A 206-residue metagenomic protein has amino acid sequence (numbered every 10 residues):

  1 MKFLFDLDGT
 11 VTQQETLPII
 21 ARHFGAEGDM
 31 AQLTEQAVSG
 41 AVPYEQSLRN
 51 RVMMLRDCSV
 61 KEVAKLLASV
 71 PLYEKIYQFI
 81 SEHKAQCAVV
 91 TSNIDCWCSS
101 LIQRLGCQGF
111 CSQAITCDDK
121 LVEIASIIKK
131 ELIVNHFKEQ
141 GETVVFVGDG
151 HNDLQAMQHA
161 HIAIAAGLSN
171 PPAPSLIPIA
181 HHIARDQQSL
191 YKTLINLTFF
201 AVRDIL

Functional and structural regions predicted by a protein language model:
M1-C111, C117-D118: Alpha-helical substrate-recognition element adjacent to the catalytic core
Y77-K84, K130-E139, Q158: Surface-exposed amphipathic alpha-helices with a cationic face
T91-S92, T143-R185: Acidic, Mg2+-coordinating phosphoryl-transfer loop and its flanking beta/alpha structural elements, shared across
C96-V144: Substrate-recognition "cap/lid" segment bordering the active-site pocket of phosphatases
G109-C111, H182-L190: Short acidic-hydrophobic, aromatic-tinged amphipathic segments that line or gate anion-handling sites
A114, S169, Q188: Short, ordered loop/turn segments at secondary-structure junctions
C117-A125, A173-H181, K192-L197: Short, charged, surface-exposed secondary-structure boundary motifs
N196-L206: A charged, well-structured terminal subsegment
